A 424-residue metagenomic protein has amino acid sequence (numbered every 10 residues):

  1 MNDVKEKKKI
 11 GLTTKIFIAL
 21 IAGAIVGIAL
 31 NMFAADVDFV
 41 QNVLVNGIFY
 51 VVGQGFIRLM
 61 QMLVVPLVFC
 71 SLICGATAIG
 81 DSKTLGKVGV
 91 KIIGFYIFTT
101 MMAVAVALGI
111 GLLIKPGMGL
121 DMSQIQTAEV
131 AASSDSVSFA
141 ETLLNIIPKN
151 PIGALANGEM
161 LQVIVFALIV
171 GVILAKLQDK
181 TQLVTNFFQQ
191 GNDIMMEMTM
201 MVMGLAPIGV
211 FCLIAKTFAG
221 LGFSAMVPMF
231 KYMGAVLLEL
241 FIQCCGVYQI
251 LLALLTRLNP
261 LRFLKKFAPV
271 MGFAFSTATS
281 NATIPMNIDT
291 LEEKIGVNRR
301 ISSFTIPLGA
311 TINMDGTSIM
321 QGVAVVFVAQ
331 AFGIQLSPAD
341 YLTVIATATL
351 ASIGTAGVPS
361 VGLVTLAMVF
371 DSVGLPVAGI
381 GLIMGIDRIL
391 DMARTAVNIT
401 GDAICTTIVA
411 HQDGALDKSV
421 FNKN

Functional and structural regions predicted by a protein language model:
K7-F17, A24-M32, D36, Q41 (+6 more regions): Signature of multi-pass transmembrane helix bundles
V40-I48, G86, F223-K231, L258-A268 (+2 more regions): Membrane-water interface of transmembrane alpha-helices in multipass transporters/channels
G55, I73, I92-I97, I169 (+9 more regions): Transmembrane helix-bundle signature of multi-pass membrane transporters/permeases
G55, L59, I97-M101, A105 (+6 more regions): Hydrophobic transmembrane alpha-helical segments of multi-pass transport and channel proteins
V64-V68, G209, T279-N287, I301 (+3 more regions): Transmembrane helix boundary and interhelical junction motifs in multipass membrane proteins
T77-T84, G119, L177-Q182, Q190-D193 (+6 more regions): Juxtamembrane helix-boundary/capping and inter-helix hinge elements in multi-pass membrane proteins
G119, G322-N424: Transmembrane alpha-helical segments and their short flanking loops that form helix-hairpins/helix-helix interfaces
P269-S352, T406, K418-N424: Helix-loop-helix junctions within the multi-pass membrane cores of secondary transporters/permeases
